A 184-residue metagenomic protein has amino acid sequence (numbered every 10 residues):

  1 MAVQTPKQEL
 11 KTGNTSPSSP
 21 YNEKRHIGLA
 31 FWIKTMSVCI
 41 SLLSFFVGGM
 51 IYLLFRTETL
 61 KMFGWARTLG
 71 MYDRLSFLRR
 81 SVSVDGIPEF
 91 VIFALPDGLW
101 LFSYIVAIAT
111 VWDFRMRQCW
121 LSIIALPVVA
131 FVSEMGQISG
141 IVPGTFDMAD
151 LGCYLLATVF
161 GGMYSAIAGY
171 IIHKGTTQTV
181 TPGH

Functional and structural regions predicted by a protein language model:
A2-H184: Bulky hydrophobic segments
